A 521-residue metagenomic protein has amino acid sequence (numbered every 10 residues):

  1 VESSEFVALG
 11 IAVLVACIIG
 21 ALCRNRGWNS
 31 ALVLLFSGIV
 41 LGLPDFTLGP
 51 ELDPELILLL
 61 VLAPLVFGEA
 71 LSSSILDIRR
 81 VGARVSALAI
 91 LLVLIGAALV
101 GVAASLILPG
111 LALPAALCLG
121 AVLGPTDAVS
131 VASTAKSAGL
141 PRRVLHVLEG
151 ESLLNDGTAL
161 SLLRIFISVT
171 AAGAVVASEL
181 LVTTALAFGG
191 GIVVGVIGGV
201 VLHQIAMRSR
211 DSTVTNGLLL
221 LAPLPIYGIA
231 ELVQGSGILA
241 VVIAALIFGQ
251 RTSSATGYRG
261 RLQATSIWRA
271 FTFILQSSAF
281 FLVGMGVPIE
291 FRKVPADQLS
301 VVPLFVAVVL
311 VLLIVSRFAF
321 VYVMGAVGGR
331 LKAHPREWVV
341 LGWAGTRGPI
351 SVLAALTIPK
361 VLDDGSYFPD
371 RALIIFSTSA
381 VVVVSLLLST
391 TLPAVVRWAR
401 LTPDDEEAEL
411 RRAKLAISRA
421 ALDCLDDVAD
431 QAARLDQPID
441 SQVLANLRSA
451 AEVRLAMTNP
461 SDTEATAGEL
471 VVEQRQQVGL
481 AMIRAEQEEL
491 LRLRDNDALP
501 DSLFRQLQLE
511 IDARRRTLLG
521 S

Functional and structural regions predicted by a protein language model:
V1-L410, D427, V471, L491-S521: Transmembrane helical cores of multi-pass secondary ion antiporters/exchangers
D404-S521: Cytosolic C-terminal regulatory domains/tails of membrane transporters and channels
